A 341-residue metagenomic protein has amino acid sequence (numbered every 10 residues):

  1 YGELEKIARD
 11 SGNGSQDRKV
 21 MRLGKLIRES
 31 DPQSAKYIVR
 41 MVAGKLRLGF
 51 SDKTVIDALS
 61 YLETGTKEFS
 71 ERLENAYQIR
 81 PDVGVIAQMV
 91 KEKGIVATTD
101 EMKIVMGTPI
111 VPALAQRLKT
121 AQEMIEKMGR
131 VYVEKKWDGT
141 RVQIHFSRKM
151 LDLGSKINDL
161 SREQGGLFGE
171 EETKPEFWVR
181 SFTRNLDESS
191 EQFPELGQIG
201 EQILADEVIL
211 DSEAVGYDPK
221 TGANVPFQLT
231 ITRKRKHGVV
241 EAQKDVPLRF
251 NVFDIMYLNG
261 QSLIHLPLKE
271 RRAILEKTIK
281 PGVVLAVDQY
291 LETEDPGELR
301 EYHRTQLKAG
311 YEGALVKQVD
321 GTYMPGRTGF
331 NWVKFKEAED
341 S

Functional and structural regions predicted by a protein language model:
Y1-D295: N-terminal nucleic-acid-engaging modules of covalent nucleotidyltransferase systems
V111-Y132, P296-Y302, Q318-S341: Flexible, glycine/threonine-enriched loop-and-boundary segments that flank and lead into catalytic domains of large
R304-Y311: Detector for conserved single-position "signature" residues within domains
G313-V316: Conserved, ordered domain cores of eukaryotic regulatory proteins
